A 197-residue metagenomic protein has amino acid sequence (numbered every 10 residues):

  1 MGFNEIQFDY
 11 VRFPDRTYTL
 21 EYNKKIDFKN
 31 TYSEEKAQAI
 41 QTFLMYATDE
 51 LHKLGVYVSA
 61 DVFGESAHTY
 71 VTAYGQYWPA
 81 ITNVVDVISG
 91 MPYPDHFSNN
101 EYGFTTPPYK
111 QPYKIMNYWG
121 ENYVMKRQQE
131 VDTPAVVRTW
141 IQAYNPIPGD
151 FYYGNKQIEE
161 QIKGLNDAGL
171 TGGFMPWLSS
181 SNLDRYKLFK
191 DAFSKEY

Functional and structural regions predicted by a protein language model:
M1-I6, T48, A73-V84, V124-Q129: Short amphipathic alpha-helices and their capping/turn segments at secondary-structure boundaries
F3, V85-N99, Y109-Y197: Substrate-binding cleft of secreted/luminal carbohydrate-active enzymes
E5-S33: Active-site-proximal loop/short-helix segments that contain or immediately flank catalytic acid/base residue(s)
Q7, P14, E35-G75, M116 (+2 more regions): Aromatic-lined carbohydrate-recognition surfaces of secreted/lumenal glycan-active proteins
T19-E21, N100-F104: Short acidic, glycine/proline-rich loop/turn micro-motifs
K24-I26, Q76-W78, T106-P108, A192-S194: Short, hinge-like loop/turn segments at secondary-structure boundaries
K29-A39, T105-P112, I147-G149: The substrate-binding groove and active-site-proximal loops of carbohydrate-active enzymes, especially glycoside
Q41-L44, T48, W78, T82-V85 (+2 more regions): Extracytoplasmic/secreted envelope proteins and their assembly/folding machinery, especially bacterial periplasmic
